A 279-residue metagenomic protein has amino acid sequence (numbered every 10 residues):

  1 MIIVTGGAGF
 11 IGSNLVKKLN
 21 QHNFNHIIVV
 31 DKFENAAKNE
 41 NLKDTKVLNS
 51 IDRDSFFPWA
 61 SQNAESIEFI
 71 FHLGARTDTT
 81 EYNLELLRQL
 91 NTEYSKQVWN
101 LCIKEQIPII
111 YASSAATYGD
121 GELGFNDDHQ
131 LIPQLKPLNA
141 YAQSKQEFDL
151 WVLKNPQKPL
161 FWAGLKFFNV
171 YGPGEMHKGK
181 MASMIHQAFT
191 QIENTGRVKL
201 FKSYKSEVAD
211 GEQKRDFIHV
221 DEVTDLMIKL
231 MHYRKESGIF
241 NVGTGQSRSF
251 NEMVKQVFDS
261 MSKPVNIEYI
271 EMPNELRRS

Functional and structural regions predicted by a protein language model:
M1, E68-F69, P108: Structural motif
I2-H22: N-terminal Rossmann NAD(P)H-binding glycine-rich loop of SDR-like oxidoreductase domains
V29-F56: Glycine-rich phosphate-binding loop and adjoining beta1-alpha1-beta2 segment of Rossmann-like nucleotide-binding folds
D44, R53-L90: NAD(P)H-binding glycine-rich loop region in Rossmannoid oxidoreductase-like domains and their noncatalytic homologs
Q89, E93-Q97, K104, T117-G164 (+3 more regions): Catalytic helix-loop patch of NAD(P)-dependent Rossmann-fold dehydrogenases
L138, F168-A182, K202-V220: Glycine-rich "substrate-gating" loop/helix at the edge of Rossmann-like oxidoreductase active sites
I192-S279: C-terminal substrate-binding subdomain of Rossmann-fold SDR/epimerase-dehydratase oxidoreductases
